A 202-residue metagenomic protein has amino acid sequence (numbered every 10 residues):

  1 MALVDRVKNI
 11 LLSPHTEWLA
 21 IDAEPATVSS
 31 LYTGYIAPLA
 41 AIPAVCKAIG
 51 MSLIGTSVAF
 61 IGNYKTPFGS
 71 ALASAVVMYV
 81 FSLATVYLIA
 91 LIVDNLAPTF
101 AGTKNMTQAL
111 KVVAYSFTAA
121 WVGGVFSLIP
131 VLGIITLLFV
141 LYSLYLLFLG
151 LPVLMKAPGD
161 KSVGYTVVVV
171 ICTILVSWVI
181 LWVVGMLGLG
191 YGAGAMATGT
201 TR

Functional and structural regions predicted by a protein language model:
A2-F100: Selected alpha-helical membrane-embedding segments in polytopic membrane proteins
V4, A40-K47, M51, K111 (+4 more regions): Juxtamembrane, membrane-proximal amphipathic segments and lipid-exposed surfaces of hairpin/multipass modules
E24, L31-Y32, V58, V113 (+4 more regions): Flexible domain-boundary/linker segments
P25-G34, M106-K111, K161-Y165: Membrane-interface alpha-helices at helix entry/exit sites of multi-pass transporters
C46-F81, S127-V140, W178-R202: Membrane-helix interface segments in multi-pass membrane proteins
T66-N95, T107, A114-T173: Selective recognition of hydrophobic, aromatic-rich stretches within alpha-helical transmembrane segments of polytopic
F100-A101, M155: Short helix-loop-helix connector
A101-G102, G150: Glycine-centered flexibility sites
